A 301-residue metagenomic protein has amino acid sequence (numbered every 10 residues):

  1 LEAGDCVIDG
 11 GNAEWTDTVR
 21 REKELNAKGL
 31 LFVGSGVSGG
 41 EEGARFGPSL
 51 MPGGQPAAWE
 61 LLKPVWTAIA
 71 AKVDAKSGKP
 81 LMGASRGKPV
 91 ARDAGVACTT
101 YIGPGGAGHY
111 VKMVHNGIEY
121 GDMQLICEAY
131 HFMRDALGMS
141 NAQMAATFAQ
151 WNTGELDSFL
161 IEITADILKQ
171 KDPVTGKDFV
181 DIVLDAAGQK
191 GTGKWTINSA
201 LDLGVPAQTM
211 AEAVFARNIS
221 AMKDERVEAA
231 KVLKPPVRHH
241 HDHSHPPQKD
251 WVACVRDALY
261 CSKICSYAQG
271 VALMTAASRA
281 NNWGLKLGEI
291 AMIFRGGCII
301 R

Functional and structural regions predicted by a protein language model:
E2-C6, G10-L61, W66: Rossmann-fold NAD(P)-binding glycine/threonine-rich loop
G4-D9, M113-N116, D257: General secondary-structure propensity
W15, R21-E22, F46-M51, P64-W66 (+7 more regions): General "foldedness" signal
K28, S49-R92, M113, Q124 (+1 more regions): Rossmann-like NAD(P)H-binding beta-loop-alpha module
S35-G39, G43, S77-P80, G95-P104: Core alpha/beta catalytic barrel or barrel-like domain that forms the active/cofactor pocket in diverse metabolic
M82-T99, P104-G108, N116, Y120-R301: C-terminal substrate-binding/catalytic lobe of Rossmann-fold NAD(P)-dependent dehydrogenases
